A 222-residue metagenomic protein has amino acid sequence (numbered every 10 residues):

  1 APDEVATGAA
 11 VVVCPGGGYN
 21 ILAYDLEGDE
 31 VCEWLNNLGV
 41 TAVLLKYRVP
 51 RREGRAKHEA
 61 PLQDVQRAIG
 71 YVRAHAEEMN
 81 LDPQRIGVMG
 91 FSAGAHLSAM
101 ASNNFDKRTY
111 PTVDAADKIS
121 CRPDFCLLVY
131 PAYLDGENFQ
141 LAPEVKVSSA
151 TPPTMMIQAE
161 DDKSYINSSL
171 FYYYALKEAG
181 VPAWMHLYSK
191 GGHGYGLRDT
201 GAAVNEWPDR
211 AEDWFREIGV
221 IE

Functional and structural regions predicted by a protein language model:
T7-G16: Short beta-strand element of the alpha/beta-hydrolase
P15-N20, S92, E160-D162: Active-site glycine-rich loops that stabilize anionic/oxyanionic intermediates across multiple enzyme folds
A23-Y24, L45-N80, D199-V204: Catalytic nucleophile-loop/oxyanion-hole region of alpha/beta-hydrolase and closely related hydrolase-like folds
Y24-V43: Short amphipathic alpha-helix adjacent to the substrate-entry channel of hydrolases
Q63-S149: Primarily recognizes the serine-hydrolase "nucleophile elbow" in alpha/beta-hydrolase and SGNH/GDSL folds
A150, M156-Q158: Short beta-strand/loop motif that positions the catalytic acidic residue of the alpha/beta-hydrolase fold
K163-L170: Conserved alpha/beta-hydrolase "acid-adjacent" motif
L170-E222: C-terminal catalytic histidine-bearing segment of alpha/beta-hydrolase fold enzymes
